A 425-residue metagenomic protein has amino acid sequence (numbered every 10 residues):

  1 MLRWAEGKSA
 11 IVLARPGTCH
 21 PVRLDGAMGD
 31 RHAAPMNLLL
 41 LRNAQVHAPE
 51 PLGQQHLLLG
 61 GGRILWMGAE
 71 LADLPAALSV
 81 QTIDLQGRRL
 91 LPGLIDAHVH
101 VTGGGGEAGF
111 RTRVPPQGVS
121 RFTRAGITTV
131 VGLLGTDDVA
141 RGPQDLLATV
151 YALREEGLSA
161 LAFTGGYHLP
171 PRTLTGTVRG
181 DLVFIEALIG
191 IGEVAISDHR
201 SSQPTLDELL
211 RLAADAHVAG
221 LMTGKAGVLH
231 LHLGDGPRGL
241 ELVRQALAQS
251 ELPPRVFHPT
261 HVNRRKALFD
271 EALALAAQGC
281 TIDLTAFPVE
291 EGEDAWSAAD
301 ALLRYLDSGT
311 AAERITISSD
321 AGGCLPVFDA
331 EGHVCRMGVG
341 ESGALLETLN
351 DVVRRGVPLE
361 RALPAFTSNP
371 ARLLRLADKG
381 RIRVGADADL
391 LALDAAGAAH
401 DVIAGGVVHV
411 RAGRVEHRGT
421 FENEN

Functional and structural regions predicted by a protein language model:
R3, A10-V12, P21-A27, R31-H32: Short, positively charged and aromatic/hydrophobic N-terminal segments
G26, D30-R31, M36-L39, V46-L91 (+1 more regions): Histidine-rich, glycine-flanked metal-binding segment
A44, G62, G87, H98 (+8 more regions): Divalent metal-coordination and catalytic microenvironments
G61-I64, R381-N425: C-terminal cap of metal-dependent C-N hydrolases
L74-A77, L85-A148: Metal-associated gating/positioning segment near the N- to mid-region
Q117-G142, A148-P170, I185-H199, L221-D235 (+1 more regions): Divalent metal-dependent hydrolysis catalytic cores, especially in the metallo-beta-lactamase
A214-P326, V334-C335: Active-site core of metal-dependent hydrolases
D307-L393: His/Asp/Glu-enriched, well-ordered alpha-helical/loop segment that forms or immediately abuts the divalent-metal
